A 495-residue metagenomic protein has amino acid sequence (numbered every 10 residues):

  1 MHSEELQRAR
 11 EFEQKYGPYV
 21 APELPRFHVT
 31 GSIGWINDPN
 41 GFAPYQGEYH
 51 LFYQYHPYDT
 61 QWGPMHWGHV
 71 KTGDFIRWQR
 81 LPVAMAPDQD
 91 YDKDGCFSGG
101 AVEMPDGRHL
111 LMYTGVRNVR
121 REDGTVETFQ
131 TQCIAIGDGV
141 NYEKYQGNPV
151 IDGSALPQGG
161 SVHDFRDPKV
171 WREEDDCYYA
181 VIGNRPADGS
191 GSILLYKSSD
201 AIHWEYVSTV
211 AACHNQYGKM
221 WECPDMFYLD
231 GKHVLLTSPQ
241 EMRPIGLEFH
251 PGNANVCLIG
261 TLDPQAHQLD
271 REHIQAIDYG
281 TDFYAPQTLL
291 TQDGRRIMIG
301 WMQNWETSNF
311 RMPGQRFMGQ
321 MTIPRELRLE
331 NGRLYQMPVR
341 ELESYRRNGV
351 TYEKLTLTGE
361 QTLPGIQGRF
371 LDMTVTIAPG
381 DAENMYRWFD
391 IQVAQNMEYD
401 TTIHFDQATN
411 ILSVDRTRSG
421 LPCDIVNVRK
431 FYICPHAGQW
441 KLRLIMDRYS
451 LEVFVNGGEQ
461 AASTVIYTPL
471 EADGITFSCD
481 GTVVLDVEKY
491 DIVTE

Functional and structural regions predicted by a protein language model:
M1-D167, R172-Y217, D230-Y279, M302-Y352 (+2 more regions): Beta-rich carbohydrate-recognition and catalytic domains
A9-K15, N255-E495: Beta-rich accessory regions
